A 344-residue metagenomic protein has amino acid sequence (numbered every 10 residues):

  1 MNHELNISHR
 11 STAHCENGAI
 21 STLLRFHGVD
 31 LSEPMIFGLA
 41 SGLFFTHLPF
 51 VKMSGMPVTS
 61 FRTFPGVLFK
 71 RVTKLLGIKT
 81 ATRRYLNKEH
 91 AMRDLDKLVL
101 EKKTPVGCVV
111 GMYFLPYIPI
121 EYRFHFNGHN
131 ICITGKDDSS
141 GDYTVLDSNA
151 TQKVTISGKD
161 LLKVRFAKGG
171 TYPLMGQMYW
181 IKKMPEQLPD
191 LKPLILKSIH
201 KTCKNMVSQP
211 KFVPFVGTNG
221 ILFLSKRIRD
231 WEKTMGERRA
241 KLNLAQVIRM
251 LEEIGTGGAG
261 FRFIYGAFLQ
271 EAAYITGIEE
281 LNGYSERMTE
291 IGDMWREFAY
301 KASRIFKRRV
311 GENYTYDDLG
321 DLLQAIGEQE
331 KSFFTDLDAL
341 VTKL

Functional and structural regions predicted by a protein language model:
N2-L31, G42-P185: Conserved active-site-adjacent core of cysteine acyl-enzyme catalytic domains
R10, T59, T82, E186-P193 (+5 more regions): Charge-dense, low-complexity intrinsically disordered segments
N17-S21, A245, T256: Non-catalytic, well-ordered alpha-helical scaffold segments
A19, V67-R71, H90, D94 (+9 more regions): Exposed alpha-helical structural elements
R25-P34, L269-T276: Short helix-capping/linker segments at secondary-structure and domain boundaries
D138-I254: Noncatalytic regulatory segments and standalone regulatory/sensor domains
R249-L344: Charged, long alpha-helical assembly modules
